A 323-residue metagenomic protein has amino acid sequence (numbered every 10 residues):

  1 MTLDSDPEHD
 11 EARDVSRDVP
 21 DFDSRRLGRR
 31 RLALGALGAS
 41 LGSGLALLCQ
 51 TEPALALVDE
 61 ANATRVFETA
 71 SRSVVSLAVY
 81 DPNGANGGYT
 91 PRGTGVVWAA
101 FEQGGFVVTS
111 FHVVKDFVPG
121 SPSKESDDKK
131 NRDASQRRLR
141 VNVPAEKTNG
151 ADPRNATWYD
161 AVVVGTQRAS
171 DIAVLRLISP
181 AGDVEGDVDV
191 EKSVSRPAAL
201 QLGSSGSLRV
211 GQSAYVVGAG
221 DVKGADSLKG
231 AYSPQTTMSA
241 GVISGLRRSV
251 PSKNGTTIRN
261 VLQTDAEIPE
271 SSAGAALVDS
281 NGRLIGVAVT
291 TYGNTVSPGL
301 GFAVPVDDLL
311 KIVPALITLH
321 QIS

Functional and structural regions predicted by a protein language model:
M1-L27: N-terminal secretory signal peptides
R31-P53: N-terminal export signals
L37, A100-S170, P180: Catalytic-histidine neighborhood of serine endopeptidases, predominantly the chymotrypsin-like S1/PA family
C49-A100, G104-V107, S170-I172, R209-A214 (+1 more regions): N-terminal activation segment of mature serine protease catalytic domains
V58-V66, G120-N131, Q136-R138, G220-K223 (+3 more regions): C-terminal cap/linker of serine protease catalytic domains
V66, V162-V164, P180-P234, L319: Active-site substrate-binding loop(s) of clan PA
R72-L77, G95, G105, T109 (+9 more regions): Terminal peptide-recognition signature
S73, I178-L200, T236-V313: Active-site region of chymotrypsin-like
